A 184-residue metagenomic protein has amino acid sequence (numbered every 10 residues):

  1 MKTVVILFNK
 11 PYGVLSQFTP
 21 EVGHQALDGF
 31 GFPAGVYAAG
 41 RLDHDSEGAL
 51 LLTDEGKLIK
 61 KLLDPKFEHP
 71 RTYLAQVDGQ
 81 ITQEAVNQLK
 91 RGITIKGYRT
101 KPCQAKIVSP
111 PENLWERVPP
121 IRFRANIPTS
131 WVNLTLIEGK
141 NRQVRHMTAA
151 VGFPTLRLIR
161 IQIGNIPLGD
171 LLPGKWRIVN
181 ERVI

Functional and structural regions predicted by a protein language model:
M1-I184: RNA pseudouridine synthases
